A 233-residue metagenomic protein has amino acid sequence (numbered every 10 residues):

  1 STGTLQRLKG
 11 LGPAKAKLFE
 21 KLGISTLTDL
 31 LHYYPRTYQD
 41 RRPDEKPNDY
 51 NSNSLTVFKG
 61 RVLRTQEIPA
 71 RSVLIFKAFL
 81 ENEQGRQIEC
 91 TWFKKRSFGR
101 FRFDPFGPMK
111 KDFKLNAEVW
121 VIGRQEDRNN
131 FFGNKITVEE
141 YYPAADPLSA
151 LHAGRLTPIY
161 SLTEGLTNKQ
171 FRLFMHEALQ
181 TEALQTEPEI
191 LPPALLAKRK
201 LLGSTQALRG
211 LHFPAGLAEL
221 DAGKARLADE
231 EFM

Functional and structural regions predicted by a protein language model:
S1-K9: Long, highly charged, low-complexity intrinsically disordered interaction regions that mediate electrostatic DNA/RNA
Y33-L63: OB-fold nucleic-acid-binding modules
R61-L63, E81, E126: Conserved positions in beta-strands of structured domains
P69-F76, E83-M233: Upstream accessory/linker segments immediately N-terminal to the RecA-like ATPase cores of bacterial MutS and a subset
